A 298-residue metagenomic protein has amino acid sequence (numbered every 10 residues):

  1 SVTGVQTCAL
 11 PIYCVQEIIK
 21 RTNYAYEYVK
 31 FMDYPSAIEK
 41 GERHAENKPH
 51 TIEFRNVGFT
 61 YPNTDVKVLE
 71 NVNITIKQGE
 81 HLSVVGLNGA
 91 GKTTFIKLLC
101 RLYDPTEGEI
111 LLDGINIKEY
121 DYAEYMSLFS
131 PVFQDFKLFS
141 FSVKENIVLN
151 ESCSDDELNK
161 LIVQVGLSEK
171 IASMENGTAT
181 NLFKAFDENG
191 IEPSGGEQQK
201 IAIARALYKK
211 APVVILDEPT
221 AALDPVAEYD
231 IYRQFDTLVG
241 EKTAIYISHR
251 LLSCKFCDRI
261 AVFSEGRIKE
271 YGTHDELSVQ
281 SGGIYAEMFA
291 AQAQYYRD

Functional and structural regions predicted by a protein language model:
V2-L10, S140: Short, small-residue-biased leader/transition segments that mark boundaries at the very start of proteins
T7-M32: Cytosolic ends of transmembrane helices, especially the final helix of ABC transmembrane type-1 domains
M32-S83, K160, T237-G240: Primarily ABC-family ATPase nucleotide-binding module
C100: Helix-to-loop junction immediately C-terminal to a conserved catalytic motif
L111, S168-I201, K210-P212, L223 (+1 more regions): ABC-fold ATPase nucleotide-binding domain signature/coupling loops
F136-E188, K210, I284: Conserved "ABC signature" C-loop
G177, R233, R250, K255-D298: C-terminal portion of ABC ATPase nucleotide-binding domains
V214-E218: Catalytic Walker B motif of ABC-type/P-loop ATPase nucleotide-binding domains
